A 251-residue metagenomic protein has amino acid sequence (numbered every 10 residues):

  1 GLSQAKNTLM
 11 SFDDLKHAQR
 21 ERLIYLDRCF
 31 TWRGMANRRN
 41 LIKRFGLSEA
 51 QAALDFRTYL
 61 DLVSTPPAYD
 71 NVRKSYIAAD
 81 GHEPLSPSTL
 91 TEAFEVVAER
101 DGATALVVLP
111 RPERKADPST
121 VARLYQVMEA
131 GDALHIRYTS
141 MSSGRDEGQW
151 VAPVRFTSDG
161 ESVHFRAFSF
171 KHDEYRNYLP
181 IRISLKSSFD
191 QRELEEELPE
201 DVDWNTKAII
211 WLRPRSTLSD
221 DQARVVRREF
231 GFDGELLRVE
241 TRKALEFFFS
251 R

Functional and structural regions predicted by a protein language model:
S3-P87, L212, E246: Short, basic/aromatic recognition patches that contact phosphate-bearing ligands
Y25, T89, S119-R123, A244 (+1 more regions): Exposed alpha-helical structural elements
C29, R44, A93-V97, V127 (+2 more regions): Residues that form generic nucleotide/phosphate-binding pockets
T31, A93-T104, S219-R227: Short, compositionally biased low-complexity segments
L62-T120: HTH-adjacent hinge/linker in prokaryotic transcriptional regulators
V72-K74, E161, I181, E235: Beta-strand-connecting loop/turn residues
A103, V107-S216, D220: Core beta-strand-centered patch of the WYL/Sm-like small regulatory domain
D203-R251: Polybasic (Lys/Arg-rich)
